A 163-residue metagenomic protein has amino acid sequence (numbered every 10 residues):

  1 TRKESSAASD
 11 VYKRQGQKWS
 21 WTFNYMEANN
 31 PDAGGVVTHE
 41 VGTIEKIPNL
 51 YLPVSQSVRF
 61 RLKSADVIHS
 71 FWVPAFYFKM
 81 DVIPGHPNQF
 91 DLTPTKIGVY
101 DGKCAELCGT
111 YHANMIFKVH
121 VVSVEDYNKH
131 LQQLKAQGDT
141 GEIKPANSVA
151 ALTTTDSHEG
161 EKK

Functional and structural regions predicted by a protein language model:
T1-A8: Positively charged, low-complexity/disordered segments
S9-K163: Non-transmembrane, membrane-proximal soluble domains of secreted or membrane proteins
